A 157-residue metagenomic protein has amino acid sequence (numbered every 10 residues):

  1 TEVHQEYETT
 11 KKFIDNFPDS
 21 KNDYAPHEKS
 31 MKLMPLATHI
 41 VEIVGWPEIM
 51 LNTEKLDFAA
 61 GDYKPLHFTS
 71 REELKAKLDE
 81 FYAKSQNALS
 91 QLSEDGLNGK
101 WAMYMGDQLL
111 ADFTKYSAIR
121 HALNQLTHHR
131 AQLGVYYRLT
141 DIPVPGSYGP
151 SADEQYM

Functional and structural regions predicted by a protein language model:
T1, S70-K75, R120-L123: Active-site rim elements
E2-Q5, T9, A76-N87, H128: A non-catalytic, amphipathic alpha-helix used as a structural packing/dimerization or gating element in enzyme scaffolds
H4-K11, K21-K64, Y104-M157: Short, contiguous alpha-helical
I14, V44, Y82-L89, R130: A structural signal for well-ordered alpha-helices, especially hydrophobic packing surfaces of coiled-coils
P35, E72-E73, G96, S117: An acidic, carboxylate-rich microenvironment
I49, E54-S93: Helix-adjacent hinge/juxtasegments
Q91-Q108: Acidic catalytic patch
